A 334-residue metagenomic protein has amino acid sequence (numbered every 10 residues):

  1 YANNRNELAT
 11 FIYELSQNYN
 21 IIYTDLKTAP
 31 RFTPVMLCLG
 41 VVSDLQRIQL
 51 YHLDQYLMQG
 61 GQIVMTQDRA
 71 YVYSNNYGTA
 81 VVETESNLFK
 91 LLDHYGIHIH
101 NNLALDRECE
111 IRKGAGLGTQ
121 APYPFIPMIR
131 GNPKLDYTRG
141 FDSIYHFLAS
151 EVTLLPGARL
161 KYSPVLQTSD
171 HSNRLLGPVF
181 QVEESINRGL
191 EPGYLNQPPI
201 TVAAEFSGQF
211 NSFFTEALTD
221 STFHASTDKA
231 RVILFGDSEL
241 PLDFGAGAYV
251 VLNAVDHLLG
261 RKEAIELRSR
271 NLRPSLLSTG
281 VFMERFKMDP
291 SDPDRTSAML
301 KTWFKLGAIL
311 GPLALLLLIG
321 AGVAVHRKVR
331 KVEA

Functional and structural regions predicted by a protein language model:
A2-A264: Acidic, S/T/G-rich, low-cysteine, solvent-exposed domains in lumenal/extracellular/periplasmic regions of secretory
G61, L103-R112, N271-V281, A324: Noncatalytic linker/hinge segments flanking ATPase motor cores
E266-A308: Short, aromatic-rich amphipathic segments at membrane interfaces that lie adjacent to a transmembrane helix or signal
A308-I309, L316: Hydrophobic alpha-helical transmembrane segments of integral membrane proteins, especially lipid-exposed positions
L317-A334: Juxtamembrane interface at the cytosolic side of transmembrane helices
